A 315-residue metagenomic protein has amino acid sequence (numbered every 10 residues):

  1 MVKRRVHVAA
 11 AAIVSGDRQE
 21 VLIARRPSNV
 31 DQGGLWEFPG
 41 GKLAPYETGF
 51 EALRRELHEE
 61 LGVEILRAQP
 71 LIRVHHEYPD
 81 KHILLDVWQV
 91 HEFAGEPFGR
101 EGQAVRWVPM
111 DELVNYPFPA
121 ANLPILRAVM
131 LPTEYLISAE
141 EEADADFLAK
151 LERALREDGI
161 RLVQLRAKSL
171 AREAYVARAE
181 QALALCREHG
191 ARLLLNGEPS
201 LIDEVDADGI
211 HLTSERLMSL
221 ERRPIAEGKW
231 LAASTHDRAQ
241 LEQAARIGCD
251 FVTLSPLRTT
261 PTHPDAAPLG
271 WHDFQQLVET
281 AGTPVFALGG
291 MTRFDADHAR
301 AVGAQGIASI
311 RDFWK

Functional and structural regions predicted by a protein language model:
M1-V21, R73: Conserved N-terminal beta-strand and adjoining loop/helix that marks the start of the Nudix/MutT-like hydrolase domain
Q19-V63, L71-R73, L162: Conserved Nudix-box catalytic region and its N-terminal flanking loop in Nudix hydrolases and closely related
V74-E96: Active-site-adjacent beta-strand/loop module that shapes the phosphate/pyrophosphate-binding cleft
V87-Q89, P97-M130: NUDIX/MutT-family hydrolases
P132-L148, W230-T235: Active-site mouth loops of central-metabolism enzymes
V176-L195, S214-L217, E221-D237, A266-T292: Alpha-helix-loop-beta-strand connector modules within alpha/beta enzyme cores
L193-D208, H236-C249, V278-A287, M291-W314: Catalytic cores of alpha/beta
T213-P224, F251-D265, G290-K315: Glycine-rich phosphate-binding active-site loops on the catalytic face of alpha/beta enzymes
